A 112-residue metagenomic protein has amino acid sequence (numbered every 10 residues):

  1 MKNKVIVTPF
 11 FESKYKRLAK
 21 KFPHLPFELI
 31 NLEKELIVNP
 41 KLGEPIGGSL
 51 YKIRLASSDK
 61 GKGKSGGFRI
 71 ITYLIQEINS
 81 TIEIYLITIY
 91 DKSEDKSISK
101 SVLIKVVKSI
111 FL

Functional and structural regions predicted by a protein language model:
M1-L29: Arg/Lys-rich, positively charged N-terminal/basic patches that mediate binding to nucleic acids
V5, P23-P26, G47, S65 (+3 more regions): Non-catalytic, surface-exposed connector residues within folded enzymatic/regulatory domains
P23-L42: Compact soluble domain cores
L42-I87: Basic/aromatic recognition patch in beta-strand/loop cores that engages polyanionic ligands
F68, Y73-L112: Enriched for short, Lys/Arg-rich terminal
